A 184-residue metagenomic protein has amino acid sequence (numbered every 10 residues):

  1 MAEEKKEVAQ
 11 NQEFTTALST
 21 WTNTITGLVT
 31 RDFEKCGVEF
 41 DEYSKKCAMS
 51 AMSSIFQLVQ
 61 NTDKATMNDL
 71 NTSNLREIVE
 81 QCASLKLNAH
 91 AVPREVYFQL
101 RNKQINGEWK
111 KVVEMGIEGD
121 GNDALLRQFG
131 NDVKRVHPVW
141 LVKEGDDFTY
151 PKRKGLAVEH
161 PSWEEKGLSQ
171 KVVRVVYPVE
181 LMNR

Functional and structural regions predicted by a protein language model:
M1-K6: N-terminal acidic, proline/glycine-rich, low-complexity intrinsically disordered segments
A9, E13-R184: Binding-interface segments
